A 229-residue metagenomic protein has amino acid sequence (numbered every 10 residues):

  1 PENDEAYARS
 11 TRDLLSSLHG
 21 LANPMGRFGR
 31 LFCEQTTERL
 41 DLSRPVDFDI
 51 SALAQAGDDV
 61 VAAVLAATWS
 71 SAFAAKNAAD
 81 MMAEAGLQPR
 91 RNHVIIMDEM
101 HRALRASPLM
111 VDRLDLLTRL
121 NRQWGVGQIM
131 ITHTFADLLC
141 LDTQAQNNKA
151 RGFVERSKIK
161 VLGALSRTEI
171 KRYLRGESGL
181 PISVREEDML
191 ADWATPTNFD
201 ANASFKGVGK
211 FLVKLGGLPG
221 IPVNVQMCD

Functional and structural regions predicted by a protein language model:
P1-V126, S204, V213-L215: P-loop NTPase motor domains
L15-S17, L21-C33, A75, G152 (+3 more regions): Extended alpha-helical interface modules used as scaffolds for assembling large macromolecular complexes
I50, L165, M227: Active-site donor-binding loop signature of nucleotide-sugar glycosyltransferases
G57, A85, D142-Q146, D229: Alpha-helix capping and helix-coil boundary motifs
A62-L65, E177-S178, C228: Short intrinsically disordered coil segments
A103-R105, G220-M227: Short, contiguous strand/loop micro-motifs
M110-V111, D115-N224: Conserved ATP-driven motor cores of ASCE-family P-loop NTPases powering translocation/secretion/packaging/pilus
